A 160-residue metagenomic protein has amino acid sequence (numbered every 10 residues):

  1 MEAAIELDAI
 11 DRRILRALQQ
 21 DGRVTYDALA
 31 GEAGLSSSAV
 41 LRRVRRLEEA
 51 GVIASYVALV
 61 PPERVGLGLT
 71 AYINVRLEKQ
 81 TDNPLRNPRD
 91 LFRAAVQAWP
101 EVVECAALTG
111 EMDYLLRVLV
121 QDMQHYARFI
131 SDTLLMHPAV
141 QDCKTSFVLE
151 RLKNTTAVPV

Functional and structural regions predicted by a protein language model:
M1-V160: A compositional/biophysical signature of low hydrophobicity enriched in polar/charged and small residues
